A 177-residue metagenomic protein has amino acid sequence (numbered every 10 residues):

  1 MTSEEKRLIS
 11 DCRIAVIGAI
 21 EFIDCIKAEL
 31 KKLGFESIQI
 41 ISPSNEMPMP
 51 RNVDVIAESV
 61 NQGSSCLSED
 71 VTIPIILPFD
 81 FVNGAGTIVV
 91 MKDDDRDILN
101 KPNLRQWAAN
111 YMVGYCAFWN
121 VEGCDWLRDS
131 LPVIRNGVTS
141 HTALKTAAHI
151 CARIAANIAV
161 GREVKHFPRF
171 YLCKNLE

Functional and structural regions predicted by a protein language model:
M1-A15, L33, P168-F170, N175-E177: N-terminal charged helix/coil linker that caps or initiates catalytic domains
K6-L8, P48-R51: Solvent-exposed alpha-helices and their adjacent loops that cap or buttress functional pockets in soluble metabolic
I14-A15, Q39, I76-L77: Short hydrophobic alpha-helical runs that function as membrane-insertion/retention elements
F22: Hydrophobic/small residue at the entry helix of a nucleotide-binding pocket
C25-L33: Rossmann-fold NAD(P)-dependent oxidoreductase module
K32-I38, P43: Conserved S-adenosyl-L-methionine
M49-T146, L172-E177: E1/E1-like adenylate-forming module used to activate ubiquitin-like modifiers and sulfur-carrier proteins
H149-K165: Oxidoreductase and adenylate-handling cofactor-binding alpha/beta cores
